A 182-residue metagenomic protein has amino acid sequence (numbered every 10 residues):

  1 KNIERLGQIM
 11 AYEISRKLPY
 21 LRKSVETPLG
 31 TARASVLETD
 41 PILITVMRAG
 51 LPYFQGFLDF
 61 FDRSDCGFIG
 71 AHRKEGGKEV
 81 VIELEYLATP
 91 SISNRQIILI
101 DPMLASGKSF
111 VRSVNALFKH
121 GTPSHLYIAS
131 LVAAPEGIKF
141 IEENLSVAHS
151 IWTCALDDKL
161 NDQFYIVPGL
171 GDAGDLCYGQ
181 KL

Functional and structural regions predicted by a protein language model:
K1-L182: PRPP-associated nucleotide enzymes
